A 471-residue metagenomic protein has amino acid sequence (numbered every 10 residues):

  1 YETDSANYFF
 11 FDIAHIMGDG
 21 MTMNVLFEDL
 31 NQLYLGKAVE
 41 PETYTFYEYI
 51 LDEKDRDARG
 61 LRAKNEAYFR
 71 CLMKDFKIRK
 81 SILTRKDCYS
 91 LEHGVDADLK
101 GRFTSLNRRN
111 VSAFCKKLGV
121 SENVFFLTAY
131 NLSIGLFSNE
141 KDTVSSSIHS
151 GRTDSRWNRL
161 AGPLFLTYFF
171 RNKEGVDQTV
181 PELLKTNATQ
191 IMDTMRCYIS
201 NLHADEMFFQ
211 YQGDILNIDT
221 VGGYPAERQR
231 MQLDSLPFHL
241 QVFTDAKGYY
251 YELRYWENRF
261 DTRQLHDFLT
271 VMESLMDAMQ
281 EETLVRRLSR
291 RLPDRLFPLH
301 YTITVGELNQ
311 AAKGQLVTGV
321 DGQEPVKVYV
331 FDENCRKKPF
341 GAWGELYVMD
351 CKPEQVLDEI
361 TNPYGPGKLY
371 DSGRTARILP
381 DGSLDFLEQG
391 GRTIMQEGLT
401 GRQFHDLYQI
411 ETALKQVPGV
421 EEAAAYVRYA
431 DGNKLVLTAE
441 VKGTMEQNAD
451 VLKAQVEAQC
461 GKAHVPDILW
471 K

Functional and structural regions predicted by a protein language model:
Y1-F11, G18, A97-F103, T189-D193 (+1 more regions): Acyl-thioester-dependent condensation/acyltransferase catalytic cores
E2-Y47, T262-A278: Active-site-proximal acidic secondary-structure segment that organizes catalysis
A6, R56-E66, D96-A97, C115-N123 (+7 more regions): His-Asp-centered acyl/peptidyl-transfer active-site segments
M23-N24, A63-A67, G94-A113, M231-D245 (+4 more regions): AMP-binding/adenylate-forming domain of the ANL superfamily
F27-L30, K141-I148, L164-L166, G175-L183 (+3 more regions): Extended, hydrophobic beta-loop-alpha segments that form or line the acyl/peptidyl-thioester binding and transfer paths
E28, Q32, Y44-A97, T186 (+1 more regions): Short amphipathic alpha-helices and their capping loops
K86, M192, F208-T220, T262-T304 (+2 more regions): Flexible, non-catalytic linker and terminal segments flanking ANL/adenylate-forming cores
Y301-T304, L308-K471: AMP-dependent adenylate-forming
